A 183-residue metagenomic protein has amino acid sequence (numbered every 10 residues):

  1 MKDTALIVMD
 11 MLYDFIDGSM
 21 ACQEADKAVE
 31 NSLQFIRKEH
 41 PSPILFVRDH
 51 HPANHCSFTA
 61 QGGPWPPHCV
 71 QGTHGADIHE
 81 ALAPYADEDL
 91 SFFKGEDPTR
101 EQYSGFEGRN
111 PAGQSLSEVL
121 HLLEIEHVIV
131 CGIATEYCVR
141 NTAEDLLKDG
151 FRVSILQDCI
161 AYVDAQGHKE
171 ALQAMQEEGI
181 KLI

Functional and structural regions predicted by a protein language model:
M1-E96, R152, V163-I183: Active-site acidic carboxylates
L33-I36, Y137-K148: Histidine-anchored nucleotide/phosphate-binding helix
H51, A134-C138: Gly/Ser/Thr-rich loops at beta-strand to alpha-helix junctions that form or flank small-molecule/cofactor-binding
H79-I133: Internal catalytic-core helix/loop-beta-alpha segment that presents or stabilizes conserved functional determinants
R100-E101, Y137-N141, Y162-A165: Short active-site-adjacent structural elements
I129-G132, F151-A165: A short glycine-rich beta-strand->turn/loop micro-motif centered on a GG-aromatic cluster
